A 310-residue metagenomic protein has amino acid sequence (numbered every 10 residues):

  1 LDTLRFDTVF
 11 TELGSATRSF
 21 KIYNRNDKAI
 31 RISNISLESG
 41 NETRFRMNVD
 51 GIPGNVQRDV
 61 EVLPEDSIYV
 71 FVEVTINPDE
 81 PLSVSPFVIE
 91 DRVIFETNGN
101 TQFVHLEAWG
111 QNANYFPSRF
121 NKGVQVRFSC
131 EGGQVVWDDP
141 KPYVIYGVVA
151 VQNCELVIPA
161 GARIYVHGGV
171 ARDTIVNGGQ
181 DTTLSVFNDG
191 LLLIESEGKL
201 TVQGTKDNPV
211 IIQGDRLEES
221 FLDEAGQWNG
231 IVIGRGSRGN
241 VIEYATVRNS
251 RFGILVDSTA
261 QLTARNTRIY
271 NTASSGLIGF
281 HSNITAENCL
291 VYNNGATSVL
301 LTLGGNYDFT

Functional and structural regions predicted by a protein language model:
T3-T8, L13-S19, Q57-T310: Beta-strand/loop edge motif enriched in small/polar residues
I22-N26: Asparagine-centered strand-capping/turn motif at beta-strand->loop junctions
K28-S33, T43: Short beta-strand/loop motifs in extracellular/secreted proteins, especially within beta-sandwich accessory domains
N34-E38, V136: Change to "...patches in solvent-exposed regions of secreted, membrane-anchored, or virion-exposed structural
E38-V56: Short, solvent-exposed loop/linker segments at beta-strand-coil boundaries, enriched for Pro/Gly and Ser/Thr
